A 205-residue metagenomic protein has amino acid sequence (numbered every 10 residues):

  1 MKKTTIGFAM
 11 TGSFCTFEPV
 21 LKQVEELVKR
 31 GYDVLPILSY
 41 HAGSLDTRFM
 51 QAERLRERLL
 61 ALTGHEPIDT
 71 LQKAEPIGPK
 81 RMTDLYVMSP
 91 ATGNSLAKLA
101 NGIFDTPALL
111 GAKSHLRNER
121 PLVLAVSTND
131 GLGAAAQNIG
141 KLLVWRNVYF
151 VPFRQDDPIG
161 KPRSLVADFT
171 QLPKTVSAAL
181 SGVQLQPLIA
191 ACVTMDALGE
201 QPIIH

Functional and structural regions predicted by a protein language model:
M1-L122, S127-H205: A cross-family phosphate/adenosyl-ligand binding-site feature
